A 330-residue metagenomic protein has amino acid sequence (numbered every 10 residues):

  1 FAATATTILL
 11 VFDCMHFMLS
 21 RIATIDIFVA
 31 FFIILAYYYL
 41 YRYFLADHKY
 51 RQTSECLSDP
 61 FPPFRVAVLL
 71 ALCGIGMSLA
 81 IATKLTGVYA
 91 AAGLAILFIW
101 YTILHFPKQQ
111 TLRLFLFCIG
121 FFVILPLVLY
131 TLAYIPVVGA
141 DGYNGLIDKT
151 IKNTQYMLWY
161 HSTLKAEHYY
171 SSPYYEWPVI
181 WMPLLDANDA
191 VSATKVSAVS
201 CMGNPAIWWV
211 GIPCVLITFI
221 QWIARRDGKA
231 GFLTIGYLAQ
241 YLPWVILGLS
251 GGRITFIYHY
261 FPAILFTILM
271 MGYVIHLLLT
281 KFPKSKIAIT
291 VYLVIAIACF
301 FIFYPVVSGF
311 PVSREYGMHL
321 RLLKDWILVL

Functional and structural regions predicted by a protein language model:
F1-F12, F31, Y50, S54-P63 (+1 more regions): Transmembrane-helix signature of polytopic, membrane-embedded enzymes that assemble or transfer cell-envelope glycans
A3-V11, M18, M77, I81: Short helix- or helix-capping micro-motifs that position conserved polar/aromatic residues at function-defining sites
M18-F28, T83-T86: Short acidic/glycine- and proline-prone juxtamembrane loop motifs at membrane-interface regions of multi-pass membrane
A36-L69, I99-H105: Membrane-interface transmembrane helices that cradle and orient dolichyl/undecaprenyl
C56-R65, H105-F117, V215-I235: Membrane-interface helix-loop-helix junctions at transmembrane boundaries of multi-pass membrane enzymes, predominantly
F61-L69, Y89, I96-I103, L112-F122 (+6 more regions): Transmembrane helical bundles and short interhelical boundary loops of multi-pass, membrane-embedded
L116-W181, L185-A187: Membrane-lumen/periplasm interface segments of specific transmembrane helices in polyprenyl phosphate-linked
A190-D227: Hydrophobic, aromatic-rich transmembrane alpha-helices and their immediate juxtamembrane boundary segments
